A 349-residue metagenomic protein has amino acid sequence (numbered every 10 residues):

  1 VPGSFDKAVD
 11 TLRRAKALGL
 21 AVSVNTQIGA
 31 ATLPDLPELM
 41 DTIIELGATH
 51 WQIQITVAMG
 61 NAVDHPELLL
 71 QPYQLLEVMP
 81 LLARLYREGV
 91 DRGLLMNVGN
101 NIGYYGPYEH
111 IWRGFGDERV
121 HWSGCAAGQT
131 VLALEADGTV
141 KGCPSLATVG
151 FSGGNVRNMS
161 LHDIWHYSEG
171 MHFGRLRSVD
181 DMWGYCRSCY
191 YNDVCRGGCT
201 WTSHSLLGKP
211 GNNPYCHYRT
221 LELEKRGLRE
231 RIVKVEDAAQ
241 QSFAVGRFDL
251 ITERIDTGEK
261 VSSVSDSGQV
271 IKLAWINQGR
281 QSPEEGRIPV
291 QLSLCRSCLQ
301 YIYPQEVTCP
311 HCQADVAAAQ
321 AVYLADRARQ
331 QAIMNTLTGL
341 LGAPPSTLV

Functional and structural regions predicted by a protein language model:
V1-E77: Radical SAM/AdoMet-radical enzyme domain recognition
Y73-W112, T139-V140, P144-Y190, R196 (+3 more regions): C-terminal accessory region of radical SAM enzymes
C125-Q129: Short, small/polar residue-rich loop motifs at catalytic or cofactor-binding pockets
E135-C143, T148-S152, V156, V179-G286 (+3 more regions): Radical SAM enzyme core and accessory elements
L176-D181, P283-V290, L299-Y303: Short, flexible, mixed-charge glycine/proline-rich loop motifs that serve as phosphate/nucleic-acid-contacting
C186, C295-C298, C309-C312: Short cysteine-rich clusters marking metal-coordination/redox-active sites
N212-Y218, Q305-A314: Cysteine-rich micro-motifs
Q313-L324: Short Cys/His-rich micro-motifs in 6-15 aa windows
